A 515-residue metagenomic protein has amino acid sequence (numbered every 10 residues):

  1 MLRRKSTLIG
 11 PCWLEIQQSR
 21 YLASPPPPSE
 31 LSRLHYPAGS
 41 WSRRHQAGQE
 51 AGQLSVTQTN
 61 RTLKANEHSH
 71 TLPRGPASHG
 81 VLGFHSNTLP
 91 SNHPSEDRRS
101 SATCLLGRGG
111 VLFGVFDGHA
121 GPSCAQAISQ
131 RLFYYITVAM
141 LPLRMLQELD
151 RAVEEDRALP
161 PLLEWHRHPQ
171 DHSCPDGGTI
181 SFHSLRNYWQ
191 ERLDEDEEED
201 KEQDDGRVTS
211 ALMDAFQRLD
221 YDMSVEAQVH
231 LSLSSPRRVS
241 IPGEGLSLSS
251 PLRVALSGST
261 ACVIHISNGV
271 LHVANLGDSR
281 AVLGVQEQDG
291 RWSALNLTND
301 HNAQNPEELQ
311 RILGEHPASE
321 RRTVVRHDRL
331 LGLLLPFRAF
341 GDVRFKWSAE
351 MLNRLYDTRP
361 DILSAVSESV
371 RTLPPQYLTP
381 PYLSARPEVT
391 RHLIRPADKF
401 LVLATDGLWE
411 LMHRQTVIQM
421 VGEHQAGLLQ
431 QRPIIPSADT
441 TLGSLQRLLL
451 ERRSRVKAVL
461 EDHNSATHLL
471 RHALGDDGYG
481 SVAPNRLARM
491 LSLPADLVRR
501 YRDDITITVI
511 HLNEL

Functional and structural regions predicted by a protein language model:
L2-L515: PP2C/PPM-type serine/threonine phosphatase catalytic core, specifically the conserved beta-strand-loop-alpha-helix
